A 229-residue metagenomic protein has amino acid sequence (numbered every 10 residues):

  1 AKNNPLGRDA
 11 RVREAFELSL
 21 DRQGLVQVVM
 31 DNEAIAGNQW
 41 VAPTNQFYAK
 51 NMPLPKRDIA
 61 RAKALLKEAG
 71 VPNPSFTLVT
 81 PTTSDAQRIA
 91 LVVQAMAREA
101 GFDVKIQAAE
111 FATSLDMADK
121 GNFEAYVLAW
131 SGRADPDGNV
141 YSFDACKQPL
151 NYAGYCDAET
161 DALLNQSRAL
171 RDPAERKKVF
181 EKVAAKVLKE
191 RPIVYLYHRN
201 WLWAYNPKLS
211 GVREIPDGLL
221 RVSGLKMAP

Functional and structural regions predicted by a protein language model:
A1-V29, I35, N45-E190, W203 (+1 more regions): Extracytoplasmic/periplasmic ligand-capture domains
E33-A34, L209: Short glycine-aromatic motifs
I193: Extracellular structured ligand-interaction cores
L196: Active-site-proximal polar cores
R199: Short, loop-centered acidic/histidine patches that primarily coordinate divalent metals
W203-P229: Long beta-strand-rich cores associated with HINT superfamily self-processing modules
